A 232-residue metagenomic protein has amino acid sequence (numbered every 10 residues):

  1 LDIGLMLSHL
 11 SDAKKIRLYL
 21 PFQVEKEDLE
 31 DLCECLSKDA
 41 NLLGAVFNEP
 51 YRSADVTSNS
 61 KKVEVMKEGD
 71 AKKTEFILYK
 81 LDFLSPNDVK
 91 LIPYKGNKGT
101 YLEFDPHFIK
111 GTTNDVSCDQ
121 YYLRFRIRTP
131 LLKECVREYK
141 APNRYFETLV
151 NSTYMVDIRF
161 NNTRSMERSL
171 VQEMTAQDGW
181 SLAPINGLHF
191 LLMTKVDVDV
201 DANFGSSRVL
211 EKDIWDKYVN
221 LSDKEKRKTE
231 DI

Functional and structural regions predicted by a protein language model:
L1-S117: N-terminal pre-first-transmembrane soluble regions of secretory-pathway and organelle membrane proteins
L10, N97-E211: Surface-exposed, acidic/Ser/Thr-rich flexible loop segments
L32, L36, L192, I214-Y218: Extended hydrophobic/Leu-rich segments
L32, L43, Y145-F146, L210 (+1 more regions): Generic structural signal of hydrophobic/aromatic residues within well-ordered alpha-helices of folded domains
I158-N162, V219, D231: Aromatic-residue detector
D213-I214, N220-I232: Cytosolic-side membrane-insertion boundary helix
